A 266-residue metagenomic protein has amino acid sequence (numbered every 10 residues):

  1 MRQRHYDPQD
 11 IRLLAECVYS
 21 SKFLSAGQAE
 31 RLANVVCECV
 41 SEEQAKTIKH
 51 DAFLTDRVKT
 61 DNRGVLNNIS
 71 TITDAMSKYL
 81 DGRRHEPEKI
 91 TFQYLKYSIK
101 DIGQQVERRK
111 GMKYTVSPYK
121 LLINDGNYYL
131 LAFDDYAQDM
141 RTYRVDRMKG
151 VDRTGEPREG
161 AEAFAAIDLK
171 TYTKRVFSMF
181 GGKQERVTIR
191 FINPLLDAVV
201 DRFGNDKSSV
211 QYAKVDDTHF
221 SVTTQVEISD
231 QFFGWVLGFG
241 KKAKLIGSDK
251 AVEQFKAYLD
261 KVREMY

Functional and structural regions predicted by a protein language model:
R2-G103: Bulky hydrophobic/aromatic content
H5, E107, L259-K261: Short, surface-exposed amphipathic charged segments that create phosphate/polyanion-binding patches used for binding
P8-I11, I69, V145, S229 (+1 more regions): Alpha-helix initiation and N-capping motif
C17, L32-V36, M148, V236-G240 (+1 more regions): Short amphipathic C-terminal alpha-helix that caps PH/PH-like domains
R57-T188: Core beta-strand-centered patch of the WYL/Sm-like small regulatory domain
L169-Y266: Polybasic (Lys/Arg-rich)
